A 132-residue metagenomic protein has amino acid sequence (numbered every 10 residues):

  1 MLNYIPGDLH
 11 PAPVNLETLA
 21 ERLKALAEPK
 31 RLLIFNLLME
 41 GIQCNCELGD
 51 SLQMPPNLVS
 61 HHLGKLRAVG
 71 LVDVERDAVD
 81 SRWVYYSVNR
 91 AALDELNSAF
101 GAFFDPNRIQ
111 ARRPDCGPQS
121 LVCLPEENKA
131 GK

Functional and structural regions predicted by a protein language model:
M1-V14, N36, R90-K132: Amphipathic alpha-helical dimerization/coiled-coil segments that flank or bridge DNA-binding/regulatory modules
E17-L58, V79, W83-L93: N-terminal helix-turn-helix DNA-binding core of bacterial DNA-binding proteins
I42-Q43, R67, G101: Residue-level detector of secondary-structure transition/capping positions
D50, R67-A68: Alpha-helical residues within the helix-turn-helix
H62: Residues within the DNA-recognition helix of helix-turn-helix
E75-D77: Short beta-strand micro-motifs enriched in acidic
